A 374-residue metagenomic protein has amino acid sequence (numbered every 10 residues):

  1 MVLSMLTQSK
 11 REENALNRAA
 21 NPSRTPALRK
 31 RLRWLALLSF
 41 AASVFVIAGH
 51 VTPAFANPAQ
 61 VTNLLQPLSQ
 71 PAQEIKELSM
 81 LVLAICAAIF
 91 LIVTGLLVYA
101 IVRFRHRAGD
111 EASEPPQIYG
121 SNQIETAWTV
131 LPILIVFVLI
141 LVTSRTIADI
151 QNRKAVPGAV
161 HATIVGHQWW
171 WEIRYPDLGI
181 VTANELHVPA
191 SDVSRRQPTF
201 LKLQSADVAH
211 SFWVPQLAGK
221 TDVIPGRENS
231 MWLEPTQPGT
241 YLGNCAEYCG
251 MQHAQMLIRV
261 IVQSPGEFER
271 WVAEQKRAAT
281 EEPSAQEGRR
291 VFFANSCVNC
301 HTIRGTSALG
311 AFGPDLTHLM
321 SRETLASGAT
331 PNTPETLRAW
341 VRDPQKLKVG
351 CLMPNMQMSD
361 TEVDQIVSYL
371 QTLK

Functional and structural regions predicted by a protein language model:
M1-N57: N-terminal secretory/membrane targeting signals
L3, A36-L38, F45-I89: Hydrophobic alpha-helical segments
R29-F40, S79-L83, E125-V130: Alpha-helical transmembrane segments and their helix-start/interface "positive-inside/aromatic belt" motifs in integral
F45-P53, L97, L139-T143: C-terminal TM-helix exit segments that contain a strictly Trp-centered aromatic cap at the helix terminus
A56-L81, I101-A311, G328-R342, V349 (+1 more regions): Non-transmembrane, membrane-proximal soluble domains of secreted or membrane proteins
F90-F104: Alpha-helical transmembrane segments
L373-K374: Short, solvent-exposed mixed-charge patches
